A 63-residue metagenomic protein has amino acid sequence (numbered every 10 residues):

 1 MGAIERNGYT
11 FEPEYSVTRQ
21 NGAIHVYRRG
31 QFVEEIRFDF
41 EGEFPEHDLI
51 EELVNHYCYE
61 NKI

Functional and structural regions predicted by a protein language model:
M1-D39: N-terminal acidic leader/helix
Q31-I63: Mixed-charge, Lys/Arg-enriched low-complexity segments
